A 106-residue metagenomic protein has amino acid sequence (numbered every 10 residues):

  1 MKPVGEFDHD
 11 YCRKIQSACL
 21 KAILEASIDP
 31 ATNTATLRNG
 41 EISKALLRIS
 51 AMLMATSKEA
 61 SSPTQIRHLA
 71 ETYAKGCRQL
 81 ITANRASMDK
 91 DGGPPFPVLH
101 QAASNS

Functional and structural regions predicted by a protein language model:
M1-S106: Solvent-exposed interaction surfaces and binding hotspots enriched for charged
